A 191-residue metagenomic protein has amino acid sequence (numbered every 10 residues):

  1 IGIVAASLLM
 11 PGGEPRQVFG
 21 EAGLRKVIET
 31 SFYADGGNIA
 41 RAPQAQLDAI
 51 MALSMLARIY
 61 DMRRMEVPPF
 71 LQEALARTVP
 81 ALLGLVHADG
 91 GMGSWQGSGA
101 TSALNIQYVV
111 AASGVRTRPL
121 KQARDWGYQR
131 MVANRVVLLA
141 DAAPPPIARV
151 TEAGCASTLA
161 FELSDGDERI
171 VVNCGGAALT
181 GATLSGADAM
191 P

Functional and structural regions predicted by a protein language model:
I1-Q44, S54: Active-site lining segments of carbohydrate-active enzymes
Y33, G37-L179: Carbohydrate-active enzyme catalytic cores, enriched for enzymes that act on polyanionic acidic polysaccharides
V172, A178-P191: Glycine-rich, small/acidic residue-mixed loop/short-helix segments
